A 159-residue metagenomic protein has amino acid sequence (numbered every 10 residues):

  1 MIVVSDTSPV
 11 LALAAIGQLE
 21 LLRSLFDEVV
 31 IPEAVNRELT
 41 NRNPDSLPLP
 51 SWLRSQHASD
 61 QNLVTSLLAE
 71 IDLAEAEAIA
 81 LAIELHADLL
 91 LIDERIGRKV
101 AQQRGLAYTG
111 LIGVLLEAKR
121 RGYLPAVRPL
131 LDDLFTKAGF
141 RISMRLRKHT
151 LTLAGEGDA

Functional and structural regions predicted by a protein language model:
M1-L89, R95, Q103-A107, R145-K148 (+2 more regions): Active-site-proximal, substrate-binding regions of enzyme catalytic domains and RNA-binding/basic surfaces
L11, L116, T136: Generic anion/oxyanion-binding catalytic loop in active/binding sites
L81, V114, L130-D133: A general alpha-helix detector
L89-R120, L124: Mid-chain, well-packed structural core segment of small domains
R120-A159: Long, charged alpha-helical interface segments
